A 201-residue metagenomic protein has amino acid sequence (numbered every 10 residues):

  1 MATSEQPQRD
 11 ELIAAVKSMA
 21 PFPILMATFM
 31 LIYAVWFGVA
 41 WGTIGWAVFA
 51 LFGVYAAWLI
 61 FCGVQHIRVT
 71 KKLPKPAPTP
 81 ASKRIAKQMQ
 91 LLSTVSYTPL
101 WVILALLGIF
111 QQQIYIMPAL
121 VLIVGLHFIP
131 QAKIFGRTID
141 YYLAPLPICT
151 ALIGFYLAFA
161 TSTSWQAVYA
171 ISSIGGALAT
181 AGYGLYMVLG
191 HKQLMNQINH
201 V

Functional and structural regions predicted by a protein language model:
M1-A14: Short, Lys/Arg-rich, polar N-terminal cytosolic tail immediately upstream of the first transmembrane signal-anchor
A15-F37, T150: The first (N-terminal) embedded transmembrane alpha-helix
Y33-M89: Selected alpha-helical membrane-embedding segments in polytopic membrane proteins
G53-C62, L122-Q131, G176-L185: Alpha-helical transmembrane segments and their membrane-interface exit regions
G63-P80, L126-F135, G184-L189: C-terminal ends of transmembrane helices
P74-Q111: Membrane-helix boundary elements
P99-P145: Membrane-proximal helix-loop-helix units in multi-pass membrane proteins
D140, A144-V201: Terminal transmembrane helical module of multi-pass membrane proteins
